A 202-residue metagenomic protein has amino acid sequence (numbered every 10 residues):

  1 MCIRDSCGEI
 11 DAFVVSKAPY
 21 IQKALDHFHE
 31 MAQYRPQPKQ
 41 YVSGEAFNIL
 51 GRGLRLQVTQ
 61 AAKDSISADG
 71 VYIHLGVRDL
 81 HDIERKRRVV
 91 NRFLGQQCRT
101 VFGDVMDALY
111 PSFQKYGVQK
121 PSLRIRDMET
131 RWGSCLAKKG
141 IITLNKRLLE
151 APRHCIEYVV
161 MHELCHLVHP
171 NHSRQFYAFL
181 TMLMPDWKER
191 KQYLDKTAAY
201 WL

Functional and structural regions predicted by a protein language model:
R4-Y158, L167-L202: Active-site-proximal or metal-binding-adjacent scaffold patches in catalytic folds
E163: Walker B catalytic acidic pair
